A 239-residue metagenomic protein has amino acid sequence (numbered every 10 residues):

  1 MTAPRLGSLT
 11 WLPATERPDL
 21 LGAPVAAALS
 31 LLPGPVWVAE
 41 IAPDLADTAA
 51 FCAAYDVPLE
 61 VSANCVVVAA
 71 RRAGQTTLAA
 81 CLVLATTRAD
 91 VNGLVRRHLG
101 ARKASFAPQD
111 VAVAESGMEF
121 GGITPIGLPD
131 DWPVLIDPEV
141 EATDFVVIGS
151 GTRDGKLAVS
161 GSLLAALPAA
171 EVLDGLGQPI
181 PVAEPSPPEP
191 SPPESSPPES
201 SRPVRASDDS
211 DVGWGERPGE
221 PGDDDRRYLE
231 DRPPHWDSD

Functional and structural regions predicted by a protein language model:
M1-P187: Extended, low-hydrophobicity, polar/charged segments
E184-P233, D237-D239: Intrinsic, low-complexity terminal and presequence regions
